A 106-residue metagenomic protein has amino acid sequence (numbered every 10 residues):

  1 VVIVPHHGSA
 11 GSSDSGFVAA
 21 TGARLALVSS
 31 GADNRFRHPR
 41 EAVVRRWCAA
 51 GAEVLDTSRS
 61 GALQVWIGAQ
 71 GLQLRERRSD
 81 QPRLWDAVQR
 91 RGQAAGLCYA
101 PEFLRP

Functional and structural regions predicted by a protein language model:
V1-P106: Non-globular, low-confidence helical/coil segments that flank catalytic cores
